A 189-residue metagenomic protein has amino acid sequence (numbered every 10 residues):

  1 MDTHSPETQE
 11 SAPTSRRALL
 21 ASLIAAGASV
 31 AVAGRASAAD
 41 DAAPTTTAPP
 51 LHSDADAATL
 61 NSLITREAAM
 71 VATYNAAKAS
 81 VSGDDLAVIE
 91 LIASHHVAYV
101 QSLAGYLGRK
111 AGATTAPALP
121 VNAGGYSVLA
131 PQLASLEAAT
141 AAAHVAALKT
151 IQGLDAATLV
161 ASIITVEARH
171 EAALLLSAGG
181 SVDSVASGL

Functional and structural regions predicted by a protein language model:
D2-T14, A21-L189: All-alpha RGS (Regulator of G-protein Signaling) helical domain and cognate RGS-like helical scaffolds
